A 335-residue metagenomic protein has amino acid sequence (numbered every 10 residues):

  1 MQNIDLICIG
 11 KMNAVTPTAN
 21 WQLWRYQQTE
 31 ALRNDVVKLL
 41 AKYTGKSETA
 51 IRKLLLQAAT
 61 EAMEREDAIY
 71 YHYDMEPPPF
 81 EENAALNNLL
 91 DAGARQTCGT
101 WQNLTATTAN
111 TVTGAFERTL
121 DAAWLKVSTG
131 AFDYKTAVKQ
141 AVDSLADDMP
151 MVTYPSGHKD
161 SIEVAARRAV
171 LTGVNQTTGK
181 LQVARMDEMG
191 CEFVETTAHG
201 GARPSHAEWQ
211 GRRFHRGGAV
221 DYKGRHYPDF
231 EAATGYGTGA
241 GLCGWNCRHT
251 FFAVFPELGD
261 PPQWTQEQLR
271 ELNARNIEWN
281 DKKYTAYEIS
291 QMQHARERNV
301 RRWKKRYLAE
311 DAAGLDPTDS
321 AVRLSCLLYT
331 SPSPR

Functional and structural regions predicted by a protein language model:
M1-V36: Generic N-terminal leader/targeting and pre-domain segments
A31-Y154: Structured, charged N-terminal subsegments at the starts of enzyme catalytic cores and at intra-chain domain/subunit
T111, R118-A122, Q140-S144, D148 (+5 more regions): Generic, well-ordered alpha-helical scaffold segments in large soluble proteins
D160-L269: Acidic, glycine-rich two-metal-ion catalytic cores of nucleic acid-processing enzymes
P262-D311: Charged, amphipathic alpha-helical linkers/stalks
D311-D319: Charged, low-complexity interaction regions
R323-L328: Extended alpha-helical coiled-coil "stalk/arm" regions that act as elongated linkers or oligomerization scaffolds
Y329-P334: Conserved small/polar residues in nucleotide/adenosyl-binding loops
